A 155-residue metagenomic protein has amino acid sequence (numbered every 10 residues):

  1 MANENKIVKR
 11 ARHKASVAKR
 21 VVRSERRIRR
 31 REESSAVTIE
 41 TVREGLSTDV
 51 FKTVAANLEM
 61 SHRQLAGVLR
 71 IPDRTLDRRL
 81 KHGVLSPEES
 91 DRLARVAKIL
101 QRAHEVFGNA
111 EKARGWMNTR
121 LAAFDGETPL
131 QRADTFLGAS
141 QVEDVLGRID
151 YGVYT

Functional and structural regions predicted by a protein language model:
M1-T155: Non-transmembrane "mature" sequence context
